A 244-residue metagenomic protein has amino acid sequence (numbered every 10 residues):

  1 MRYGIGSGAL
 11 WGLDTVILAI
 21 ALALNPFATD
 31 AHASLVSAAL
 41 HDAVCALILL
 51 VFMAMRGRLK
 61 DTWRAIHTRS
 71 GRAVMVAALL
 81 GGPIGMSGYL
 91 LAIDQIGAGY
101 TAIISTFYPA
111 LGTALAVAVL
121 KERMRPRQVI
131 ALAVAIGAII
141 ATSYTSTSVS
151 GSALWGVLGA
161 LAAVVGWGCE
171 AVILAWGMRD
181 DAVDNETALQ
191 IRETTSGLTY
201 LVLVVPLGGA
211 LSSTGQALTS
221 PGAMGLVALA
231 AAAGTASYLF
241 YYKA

Functional and structural regions predicted by a protein language model:
M1-A39, S150-R179, V202: Glycine-/small-residue-enriched transmembrane alpha-helix faces in small-molecule transporters and effluxers
M1-G8, L59-G88, W155-A163, T214-A236: Loop-to-transmembrane-helix transition segments
G12, V16, A43, L79-P83 (+7 more regions): Hydrophobic/small/kink-forming positions within alpha-helical transmembrane segments of polytopic membrane proteins
A19-A31, K60-W63, D94, S143-A153 (+1 more regions): Membrane-interface helix termini and inter-helical loops of multi-pass transporters
A21, S37, A92, A118-M124 (+3 more regions): Hydrophobic/aromatic residues within transmembrane alpha-helices of multi-pass small-molecule transporters
T29-G82, V134, G166-E170, Q190-A210 (+1 more regions): Transmembrane alpha-helices of multi-pass small-molecule transport proteins
V36-A39, A43, L80, Y89-R123 (+1 more regions): Specific alpha-helical transmembrane segments that line the substrate/conduction pathway and gating interfaces
L115, R127-S146: Hydrophobic transmembrane alpha-helices of multi-pass small-molecule transport proteins
